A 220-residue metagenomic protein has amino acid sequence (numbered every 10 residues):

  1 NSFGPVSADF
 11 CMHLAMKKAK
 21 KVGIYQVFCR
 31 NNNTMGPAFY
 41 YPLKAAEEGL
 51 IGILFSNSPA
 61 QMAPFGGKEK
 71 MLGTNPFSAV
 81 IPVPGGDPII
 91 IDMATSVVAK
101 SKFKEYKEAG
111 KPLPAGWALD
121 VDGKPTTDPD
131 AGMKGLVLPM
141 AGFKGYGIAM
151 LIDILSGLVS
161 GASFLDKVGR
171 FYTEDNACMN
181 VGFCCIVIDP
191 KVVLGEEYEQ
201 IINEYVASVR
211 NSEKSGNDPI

Functional and structural regions predicted by a protein language model:
N1-I89: A glycine-rich, acidic short-motif signal
V6-F10, L14, G36, Y40 (+6 more regions): Conserved active-site and cofactor/substrate-binding residues in soluble primary-metabolism enzymes
H13-M16, L43-A46, V80, G116 (+2 more regions): Predominant activation on well-ordered alpha-helical scaffold segments within soluble catalytic domains
Y25, L50, N75-F77, D87-I89 (+4 more regions): Structural beta-strand/beta-sheet cores of well-ordered domains, especially the beta-sheet scaffolds that support
P59, T95-V98, K144, P190-V192: Glycine-rich beta-alpha junction loops
M62-D130: Phosphate/diphosphate-binding glycine-rich loops and adjacent basic-rich segments that engage nucleotide
E108-D166, F171: Secondary-shell segments that build the walls of catalytic and ion/ligand-binding clefts
V159, F164-I220: Catalytic-core signal marking the mid-to-C-terminal active-site face
